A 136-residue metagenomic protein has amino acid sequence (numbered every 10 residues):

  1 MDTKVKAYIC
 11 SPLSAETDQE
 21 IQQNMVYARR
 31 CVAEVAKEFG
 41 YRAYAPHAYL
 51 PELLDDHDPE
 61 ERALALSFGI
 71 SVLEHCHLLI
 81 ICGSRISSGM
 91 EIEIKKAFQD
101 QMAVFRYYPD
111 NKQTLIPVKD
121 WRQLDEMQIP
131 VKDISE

Functional and structural regions predicted by a protein language model:
M1-E136: Conserved catalytic or regulatory cores that recognize and/or transform ribose-phosphate-containing ligands
